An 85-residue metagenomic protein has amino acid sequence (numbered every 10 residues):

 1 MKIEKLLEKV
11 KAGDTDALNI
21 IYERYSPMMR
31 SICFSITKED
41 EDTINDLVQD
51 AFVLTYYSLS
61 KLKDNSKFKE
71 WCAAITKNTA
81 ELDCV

Functional and structural regions predicted by a protein language model:
M1-E4, A12, E39, L47 (+2 more regions): Inter-domain helical "communication" segments and dimerization helices that couple sensory or membrane-embedded modules
M1-P27: N-terminal module of bacterial RNA polymerase sigma factors
K11-N19, S31-D50: Short, charged helix-capping/linker segments at alpha-helix termini
G13, R24, E39, K63 (+1 more regions): Residue-level signal for short amphipathic helical patches enriched in basic/charged and nearby hydrophobic residues
I21-Y25, M29, L47, T76: Hydrophobic/aromatic residues within well-ordered alpha-helical segments
D46-V53, Y57, S66-N78: Structural recognition of an alpha-helix C-terminal capping motif at a helix-to-coil junction
S60-K63, K77-V85: Arg/Lys-rich amphipathic alpha helix in sigma70-family domain 2
